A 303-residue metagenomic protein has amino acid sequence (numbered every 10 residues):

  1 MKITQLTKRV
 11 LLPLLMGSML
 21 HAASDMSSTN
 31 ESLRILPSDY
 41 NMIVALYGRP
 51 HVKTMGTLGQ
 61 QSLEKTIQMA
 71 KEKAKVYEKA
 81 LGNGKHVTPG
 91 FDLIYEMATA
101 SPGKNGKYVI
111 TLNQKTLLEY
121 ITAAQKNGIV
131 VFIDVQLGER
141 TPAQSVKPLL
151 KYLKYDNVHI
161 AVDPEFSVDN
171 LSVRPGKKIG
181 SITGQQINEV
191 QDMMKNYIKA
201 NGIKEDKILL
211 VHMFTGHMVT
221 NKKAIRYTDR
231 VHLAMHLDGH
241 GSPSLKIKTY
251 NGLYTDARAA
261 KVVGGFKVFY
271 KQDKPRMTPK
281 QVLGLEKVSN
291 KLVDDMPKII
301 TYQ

Functional and structural regions predicted by a protein language model:
K2-L11: Bacterial N-terminal signal peptides that target proteins for export
P13-A23: Hydrophobic h-region of N-terminal signal peptides that target proteins for export in Gram-negative bacteria
A23-K65: N-terminal module-boundary/linker segments of secreted carbohydrate-active enzymes
L36-D39, K71-H86, E119-K126, L149-N157 (+2 more regions): Acidic (Asp/Glu)-rich catalytic clusters
M42-G48, V87-L93, V131-V135, D156-P164 (+4 more regions): Hydrophobic faces of well-ordered beta-strands that scaffold small-molecule active sites in alpha/beta enzyme cores
P50-V52, Y95-M97, L137-E139, P164-V168 (+3 more regions): Active-site-proximal loop/turn and secondary-structure-junction residues that shape catalytic pockets, frequently
H86-V130, E139-Y155, H159-A161, V168 (+2 more regions): Chitinase-like catalytic core of GlcNAc-active glycosidases
K177-D294: Surface-exposed substrate-engagement region within the catalytic domains of secreted or surface-exposed extracellular
